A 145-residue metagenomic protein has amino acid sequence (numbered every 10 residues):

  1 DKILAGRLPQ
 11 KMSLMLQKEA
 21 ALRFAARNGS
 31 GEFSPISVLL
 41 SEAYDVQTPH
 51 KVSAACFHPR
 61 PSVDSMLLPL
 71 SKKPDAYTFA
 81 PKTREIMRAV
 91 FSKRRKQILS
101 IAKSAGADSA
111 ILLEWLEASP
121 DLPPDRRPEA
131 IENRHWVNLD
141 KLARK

Functional and structural regions predicted by a protein language model:
D1-N133, N138-K145: Class I S-adenosyl-L-methionine
